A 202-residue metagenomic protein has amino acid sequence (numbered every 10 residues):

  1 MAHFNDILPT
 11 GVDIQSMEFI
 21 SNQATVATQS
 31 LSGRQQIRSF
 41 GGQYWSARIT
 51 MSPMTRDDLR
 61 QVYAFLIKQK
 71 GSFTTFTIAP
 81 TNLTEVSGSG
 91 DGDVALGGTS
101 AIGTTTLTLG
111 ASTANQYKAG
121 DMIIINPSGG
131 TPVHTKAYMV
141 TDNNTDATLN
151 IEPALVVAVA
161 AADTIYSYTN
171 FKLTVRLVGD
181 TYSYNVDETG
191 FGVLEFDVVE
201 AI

Functional and structural regions predicted by a protein language model:
M1-I202: Extracellular/virion structural assembly segments
